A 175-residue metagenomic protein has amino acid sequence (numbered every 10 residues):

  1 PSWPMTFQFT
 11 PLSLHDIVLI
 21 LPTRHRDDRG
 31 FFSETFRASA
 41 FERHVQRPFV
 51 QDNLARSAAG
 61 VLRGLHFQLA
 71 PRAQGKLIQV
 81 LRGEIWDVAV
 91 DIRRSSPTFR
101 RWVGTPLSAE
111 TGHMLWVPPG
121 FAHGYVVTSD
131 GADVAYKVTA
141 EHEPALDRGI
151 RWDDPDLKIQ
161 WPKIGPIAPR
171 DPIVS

Functional and structural regions predicted by a protein language model:
W3-H113, S129-G131, V138-S175: Non-catalytic, conserved peripheral segments adjacent to functional cores
F121-H123: Recognition helices and adjacent regulatory flanks at domain boundaries
V126: A short local structural element in Rossmann-fold oxidoreductases
